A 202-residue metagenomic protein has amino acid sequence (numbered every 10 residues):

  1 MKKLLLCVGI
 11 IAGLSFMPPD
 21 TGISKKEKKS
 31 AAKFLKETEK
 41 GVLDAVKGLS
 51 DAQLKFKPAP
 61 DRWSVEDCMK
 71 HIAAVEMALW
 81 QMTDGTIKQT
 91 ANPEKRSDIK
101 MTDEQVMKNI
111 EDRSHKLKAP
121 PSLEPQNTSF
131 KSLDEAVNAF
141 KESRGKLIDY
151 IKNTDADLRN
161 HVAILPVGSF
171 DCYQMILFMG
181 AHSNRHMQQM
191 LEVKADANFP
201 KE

Functional and structural regions predicted by a protein language model:
M1-L4: Positively charged n-region of N-terminal signal peptides that target proteins for export
C7, L14-S30, Q81-N138, A197-E202: Short, helix-capping/interhelical loops that line the mouth of catalytic, cofactor-, or ligand-binding pockets
T21-R62: Start-of-domain marker
K29-A32, K36, M69, A73 (+3 more regions): Short amphipathic alpha-helical segments with heptad-repeat character
F34, A45, T86, N109 (+3 more regions): Residues that form generic nucleotide/phosphate-binding pockets
T38, A45, V75, L79 (+1 more regions): Amphipathic alpha-helices that form helix-helix packing interfaces
F56-Q105, D149, N153, D157-E202: Short, contiguous alpha-helical
R113-M179: A charged, solvent-exposed segment within the mature domains of Sec-exported extracytoplasmic proteins
